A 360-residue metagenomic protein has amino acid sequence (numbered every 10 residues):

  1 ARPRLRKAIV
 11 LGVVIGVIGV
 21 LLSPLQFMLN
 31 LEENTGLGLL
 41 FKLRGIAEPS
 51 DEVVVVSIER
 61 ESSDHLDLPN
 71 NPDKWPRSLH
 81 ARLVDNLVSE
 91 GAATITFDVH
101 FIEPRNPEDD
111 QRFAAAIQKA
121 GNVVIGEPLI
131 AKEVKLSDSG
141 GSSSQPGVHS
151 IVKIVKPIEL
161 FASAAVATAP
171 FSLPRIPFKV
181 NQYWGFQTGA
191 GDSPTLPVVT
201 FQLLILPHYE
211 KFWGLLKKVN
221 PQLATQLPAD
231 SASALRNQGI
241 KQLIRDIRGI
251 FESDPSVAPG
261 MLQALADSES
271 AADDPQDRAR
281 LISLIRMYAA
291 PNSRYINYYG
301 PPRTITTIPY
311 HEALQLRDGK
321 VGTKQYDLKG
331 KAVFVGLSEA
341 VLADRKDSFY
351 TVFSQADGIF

Functional and structural regions predicted by a protein language model:
R2-L284, Q325-F360: Non-transmembrane functional regions of envelope-associated proteins
A169, I176, N297-Y298, R317-G319: Extracytoplasmic
Q187, Y299-P302, L314, S354: Generic alpha-helical secondary structure signal
A289-P291, D327-L328: Short gly/pro-enriched beta-turn/loop segments at secondary-structure junctions
R294: Noncatalytic nucleic-acid binding interfaces
R303-T323: A Trp-anchored, charged/polar loop motif used as the substrate-binding/catalytic surface of acyl/ester-handling
